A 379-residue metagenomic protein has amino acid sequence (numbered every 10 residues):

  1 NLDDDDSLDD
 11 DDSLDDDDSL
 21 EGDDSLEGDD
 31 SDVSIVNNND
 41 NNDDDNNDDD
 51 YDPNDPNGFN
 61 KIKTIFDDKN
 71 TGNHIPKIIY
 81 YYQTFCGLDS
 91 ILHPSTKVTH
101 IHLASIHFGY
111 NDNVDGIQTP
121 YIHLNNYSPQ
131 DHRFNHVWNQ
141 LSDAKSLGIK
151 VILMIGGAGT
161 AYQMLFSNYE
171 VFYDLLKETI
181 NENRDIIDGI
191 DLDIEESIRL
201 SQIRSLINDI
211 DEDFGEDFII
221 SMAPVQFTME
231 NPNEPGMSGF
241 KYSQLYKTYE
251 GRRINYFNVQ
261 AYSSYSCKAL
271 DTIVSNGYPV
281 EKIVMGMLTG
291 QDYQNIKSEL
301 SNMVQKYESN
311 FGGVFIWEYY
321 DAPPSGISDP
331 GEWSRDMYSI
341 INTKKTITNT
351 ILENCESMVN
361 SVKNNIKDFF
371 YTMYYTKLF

Functional and structural regions predicted by a protein language model:
L2-P56: Long, acidic low-complexity intrinsically disordered regions
I62-L300, K306-F311, Y320-N342: Chitinase-like catalytic core of GlcNAc-active glycosidases
K63-F66, K177, D211, L352 (+3 more regions): Residue-level detector of alpha-helical secondary structure
V314: Glycine-rich phosphate-binding active-site loops on the catalytic face of alpha/beta enzymes
W317: Conserved, well-structured core segments
N342-L352: Short, charged low-complexity linker/loop segments at the C-terminal edge of domains
T376-F379: A positional/structural detector of protein chain ends, strongest at the extreme C-terminus and weakly at the extreme
